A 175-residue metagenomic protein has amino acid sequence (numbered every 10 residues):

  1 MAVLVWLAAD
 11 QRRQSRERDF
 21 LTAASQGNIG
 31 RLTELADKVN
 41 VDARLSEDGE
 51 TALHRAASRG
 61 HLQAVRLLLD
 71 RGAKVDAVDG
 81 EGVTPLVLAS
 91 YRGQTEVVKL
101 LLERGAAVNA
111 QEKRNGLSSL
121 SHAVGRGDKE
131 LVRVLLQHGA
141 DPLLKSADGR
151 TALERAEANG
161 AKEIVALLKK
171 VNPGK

Functional and structural regions predicted by a protein language model:
R16, G49, G82, N115-G116 (+1 more regions): Start-of-repeat signature of ankyrin repeats
G30-R31, Q63-A64, E96-V97, E130-L131 (+1 more regions): Conserved ankyrin/ankyrin-like repeat signature
V41-D42, V75, V108, P142: Ankyrin-repeat inter-repeat connecting loop/turn
L45-S46, D79, E112-K113, S146: Ankyrin repeat boundary/linker residues
